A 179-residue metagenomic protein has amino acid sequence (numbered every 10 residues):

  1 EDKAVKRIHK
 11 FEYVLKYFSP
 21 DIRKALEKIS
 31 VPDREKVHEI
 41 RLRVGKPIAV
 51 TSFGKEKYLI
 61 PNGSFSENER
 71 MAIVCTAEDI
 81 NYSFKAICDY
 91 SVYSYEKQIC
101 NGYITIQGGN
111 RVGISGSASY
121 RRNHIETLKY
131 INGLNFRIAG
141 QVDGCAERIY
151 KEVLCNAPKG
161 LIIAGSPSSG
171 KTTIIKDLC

Functional and structural regions predicted by a protein language model:
E1-Q107: N-terminal accessory targeting/assembly segments
Y82, A86, Y90-A157: P-loop NTP-binding catalytic core
G160: Walker A (P-loop) ATP-phosphate-binding motif of ABC ATPase nucleotide-binding domains
I163: Hydrophobic anchor at the beta1->P-loop junction of P-loop NTPases
P167: The conserved Walker
G170-K171: Conserved glycine(s) of the Walker
I174: Hydrophobic positions on the alpha1 helix immediately C-terminal to the Walker A/P-loop
D177: Active-site signature of alpha/beta-hydrolase-fold catalytic machinery across serine- and Asp/Cys-nucleophile hydrolases
